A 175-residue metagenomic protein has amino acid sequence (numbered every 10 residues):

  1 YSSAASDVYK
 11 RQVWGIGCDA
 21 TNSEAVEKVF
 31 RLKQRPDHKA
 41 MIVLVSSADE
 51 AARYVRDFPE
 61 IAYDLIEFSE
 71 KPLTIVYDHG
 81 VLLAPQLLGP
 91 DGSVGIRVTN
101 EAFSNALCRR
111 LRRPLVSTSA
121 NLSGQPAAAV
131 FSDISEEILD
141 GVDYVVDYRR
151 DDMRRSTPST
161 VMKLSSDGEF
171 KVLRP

Functional and structural regions predicted by a protein language model:
Y1-A5, Y9: Single conserved hydrophobic/aromatic residue that forms the stacking wall/gate of nucleotide- or nucleobase-binding
K10, V29, I75, C108 (+2 more regions): Residue-level signal for inorganic ion chemistry
V13-T74: A phosphate-binding glycine/aspartate-rich beta-alpha loop in the early core of alpha/beta enzymes
I16, P90-R97, T118-A128: Flexible, glycine/proline-enriched loop segments at strand-loop-helix junctions that form or flank small-ligand binding
Q34-P36, I66-S69, Q86-G89, L107-R109 (+3 more regions): Solvent-exposed alpha-helices and their adjacent loops that cap or buttress functional pockets in soluble metabolic
D49-R53, V81-Q86, G168-K171: Short helix-loop capping/hinge motifs at secondary-structure junctions, enriched in acidic/polar residues
P72-L115: Internal catalytic-core helix/loop-beta-alpha segment that presents or stabilizes conserved functional determinants
A127-P175: Oxyanion/phosphate-interacting regions
